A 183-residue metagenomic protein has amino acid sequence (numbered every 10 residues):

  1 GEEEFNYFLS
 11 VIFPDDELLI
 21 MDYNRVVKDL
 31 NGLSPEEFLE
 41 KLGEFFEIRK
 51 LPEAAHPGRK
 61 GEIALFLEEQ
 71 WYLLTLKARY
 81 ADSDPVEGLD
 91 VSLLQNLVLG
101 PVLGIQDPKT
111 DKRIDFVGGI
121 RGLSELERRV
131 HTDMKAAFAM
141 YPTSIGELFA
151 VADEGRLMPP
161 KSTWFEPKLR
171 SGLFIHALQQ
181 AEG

Functional and structural regions predicted by a protein language model:
G1-G183: Surface-exposed, charge/polar-rich loops and edge strands
